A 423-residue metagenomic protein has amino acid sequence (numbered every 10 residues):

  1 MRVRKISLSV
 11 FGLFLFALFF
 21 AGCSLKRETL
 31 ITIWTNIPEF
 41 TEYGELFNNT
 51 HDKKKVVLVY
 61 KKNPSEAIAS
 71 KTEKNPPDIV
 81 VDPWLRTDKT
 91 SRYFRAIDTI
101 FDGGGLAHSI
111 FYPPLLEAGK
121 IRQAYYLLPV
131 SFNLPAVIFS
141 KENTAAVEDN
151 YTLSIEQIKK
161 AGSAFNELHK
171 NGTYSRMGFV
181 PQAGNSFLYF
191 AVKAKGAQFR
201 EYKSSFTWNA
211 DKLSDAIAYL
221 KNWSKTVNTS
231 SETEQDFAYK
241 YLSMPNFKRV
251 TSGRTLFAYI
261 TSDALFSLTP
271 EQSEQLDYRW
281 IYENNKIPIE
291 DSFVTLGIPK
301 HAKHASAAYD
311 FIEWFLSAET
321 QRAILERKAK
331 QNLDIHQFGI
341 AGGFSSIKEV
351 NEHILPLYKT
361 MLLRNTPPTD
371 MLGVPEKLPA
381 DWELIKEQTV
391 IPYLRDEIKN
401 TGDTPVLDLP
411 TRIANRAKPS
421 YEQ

Functional and structural regions predicted by a protein language model:
R2-L8, A17-T87, E319-A323, T401-Q423: Conserved N-terminal structural module of periplasmic/extracytoplasmic solute-binding proteins
F40, A341-Q423: C-terminal capping/gating helix-and-loop segments adjacent to ligand/active sites or protein-protein/ligand interfaces
S65-V80, T87, N143, K160-L168 (+1 more regions): Short helices/loops that flank or line small-molecule/ion binding pockets
P83-A136, D277-R279: Hinge/lid segment of periplasmic solute-binding proteins
R86-T90, Y259-E274: A ligand-binding cleft/hinge motif common to bilobed small-molecule-binding domains
Y126-V130, P135, Q157-D215, T255: Extracytoplasmic/periplasmic solute-binding protein
K203-K240: Glycine-centered hinge/linker elements that transmit conformational signals in sensory and ligand-binding systems
K225, T269-Q337: Extracytoplasmic/periplasmic substrate-recognition and gating elements
